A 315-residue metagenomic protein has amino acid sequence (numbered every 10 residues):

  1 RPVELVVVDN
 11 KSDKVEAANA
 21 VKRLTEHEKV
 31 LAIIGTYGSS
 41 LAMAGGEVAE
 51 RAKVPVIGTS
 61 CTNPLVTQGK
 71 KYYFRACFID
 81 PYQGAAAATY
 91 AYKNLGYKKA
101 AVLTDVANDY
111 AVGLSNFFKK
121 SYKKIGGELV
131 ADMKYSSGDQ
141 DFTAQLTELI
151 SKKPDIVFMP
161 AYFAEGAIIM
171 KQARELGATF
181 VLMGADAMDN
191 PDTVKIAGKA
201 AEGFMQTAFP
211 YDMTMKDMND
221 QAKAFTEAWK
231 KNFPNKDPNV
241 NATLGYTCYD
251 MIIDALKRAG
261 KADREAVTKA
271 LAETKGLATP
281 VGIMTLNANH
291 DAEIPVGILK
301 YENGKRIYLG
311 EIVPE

Functional and structural regions predicted by a protein language model:
R1-E4, H27-A32, R51-P55, G69-Y72 (+6 more regions): Loop/turn elements at helix/coil->beta-strand transitions in domains of secreted/extracellular proteins
R1-Q68, A76, Y135-F142, A164-A167: Beta-alpha junction/loop-to-helix N-cap segments that form part of ligand/metal-binding clefts
A17, A76-K99, V112, D141-T143 (+4 more regions): Hydrophobic alpha-helical segments within soluble ligand-binding/sensing domains
L24-Y37, I57-T59, A101-T104, K153-F163 (+3 more regions): Periplasmic-binding protein-like
V48-A49, L114-F209: Extracellular/periplasmic bilobed ligand-binding domains
Y73-S137, I156, P234, I252: An alpha-beta-alpha
M170-Y246, K257, K300-P314: Extracellular/periplasmic periplasmic-binding protein-like sensory domains
W229-T243, M251-K305: Segments of small-molecule ligand-sensing domains
